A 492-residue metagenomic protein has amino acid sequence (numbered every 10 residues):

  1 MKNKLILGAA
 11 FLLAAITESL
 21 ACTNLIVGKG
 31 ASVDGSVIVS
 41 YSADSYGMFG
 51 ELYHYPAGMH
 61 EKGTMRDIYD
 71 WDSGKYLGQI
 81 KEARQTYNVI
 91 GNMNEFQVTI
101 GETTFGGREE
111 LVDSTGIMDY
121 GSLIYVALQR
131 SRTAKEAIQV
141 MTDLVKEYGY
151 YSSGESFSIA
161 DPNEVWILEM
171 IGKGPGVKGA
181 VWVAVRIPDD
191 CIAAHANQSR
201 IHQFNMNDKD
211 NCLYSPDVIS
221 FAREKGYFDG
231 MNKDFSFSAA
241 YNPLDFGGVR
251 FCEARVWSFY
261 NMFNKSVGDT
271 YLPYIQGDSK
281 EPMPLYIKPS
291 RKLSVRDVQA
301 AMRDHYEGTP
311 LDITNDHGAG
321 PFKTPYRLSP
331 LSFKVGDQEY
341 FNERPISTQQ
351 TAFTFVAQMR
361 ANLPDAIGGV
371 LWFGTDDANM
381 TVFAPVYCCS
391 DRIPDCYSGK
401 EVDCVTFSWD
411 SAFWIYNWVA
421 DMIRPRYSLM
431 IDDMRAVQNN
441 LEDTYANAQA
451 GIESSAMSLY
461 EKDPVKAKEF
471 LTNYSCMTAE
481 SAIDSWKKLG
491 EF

Functional and structural regions predicted by a protein language model:
L5-A15: Sec-dependent N-terminal signal peptides
I16-A21: Sec/Tat signal peptide C-region and signal peptidase I cleavage site
C22-Y120, V140-K292: A contiguous strand-loop segment
I124-R130: Short, well-ordered beta-strand elements within core beta-sheets of diverse protein domains
R223-N362, A366-I367: Glycine-rich, aromatic-lined ligand/substrate-binding cores of catalytic and carbohydrate-binding domains
F322-A450: Substrate-recognition/cap regions that form aromatic- and gly/pro-loop-enriched pockets for small-molecule ligands
M434-F492: Histidine-centered catalytic/metal-binding microenvironments
